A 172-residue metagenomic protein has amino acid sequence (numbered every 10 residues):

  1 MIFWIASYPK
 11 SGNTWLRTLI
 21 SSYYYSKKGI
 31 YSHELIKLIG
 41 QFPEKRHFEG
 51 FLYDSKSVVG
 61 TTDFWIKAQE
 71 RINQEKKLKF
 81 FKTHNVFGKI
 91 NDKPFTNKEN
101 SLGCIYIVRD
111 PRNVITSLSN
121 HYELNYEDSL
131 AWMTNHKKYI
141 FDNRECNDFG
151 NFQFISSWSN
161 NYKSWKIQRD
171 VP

Functional and structural regions predicted by a protein language model:
M1-V171: PAPS-dependent sulfotransferase catalytic domain
